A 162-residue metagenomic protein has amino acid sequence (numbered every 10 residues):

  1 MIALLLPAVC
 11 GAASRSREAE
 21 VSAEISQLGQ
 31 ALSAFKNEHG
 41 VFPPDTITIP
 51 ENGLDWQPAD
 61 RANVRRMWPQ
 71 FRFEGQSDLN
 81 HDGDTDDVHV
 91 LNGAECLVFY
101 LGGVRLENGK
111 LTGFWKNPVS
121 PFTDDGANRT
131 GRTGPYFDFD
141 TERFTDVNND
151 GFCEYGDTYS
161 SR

Functional and structural regions predicted by a protein language model:
M1-A23: Amphipathic alpha-helical segments typified by the pilin-like N-terminal helix that continues immediately C-terminal
S22-R162: N-terminal pilin/flagellin-like segments and related low-complexity appendage regions
